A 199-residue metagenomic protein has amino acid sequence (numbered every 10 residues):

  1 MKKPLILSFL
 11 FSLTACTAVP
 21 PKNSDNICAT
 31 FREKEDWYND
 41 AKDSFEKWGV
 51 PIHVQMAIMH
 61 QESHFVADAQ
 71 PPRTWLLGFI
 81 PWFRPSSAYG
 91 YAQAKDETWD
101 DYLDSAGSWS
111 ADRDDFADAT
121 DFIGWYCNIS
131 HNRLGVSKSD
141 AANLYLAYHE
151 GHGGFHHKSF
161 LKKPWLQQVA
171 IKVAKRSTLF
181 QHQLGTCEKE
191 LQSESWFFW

Functional and structural regions predicted by a protein language model:
P4-L13: Sec-dependent N-terminal signal peptides
V19-L191, S195-F198: Catalytic glycan-binding domains that act on GlcNAc-containing polysaccharides
